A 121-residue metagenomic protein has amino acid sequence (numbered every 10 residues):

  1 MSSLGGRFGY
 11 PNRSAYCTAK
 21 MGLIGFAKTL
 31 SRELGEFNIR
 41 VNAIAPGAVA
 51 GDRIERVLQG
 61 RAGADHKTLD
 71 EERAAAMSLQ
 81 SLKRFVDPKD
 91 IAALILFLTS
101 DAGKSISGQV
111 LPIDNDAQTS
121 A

Functional and structural regions predicted by a protein language model:
S3: Residue(s) in the substrate-gating loop at a strand-loop-helix junction that position the organic substrate next
F8, R84, I95-L96, S107-A121: Short C-terminal tail/terminal secondary-structure segment of NAD(P)H-dependent dehydrogenase/reductase domains
G9-R13, T18, G35: Active-site "substrate specificity/gating" loop of NAD(P)-dependent dehydrogenases, especially the short-chain
A19, A27: Active-site helix of classical SDR
I24, P46-R56, G60-R61: Short, flexible catalytic-loop segment of classical short-chain dehydrogenase/reductase
R32-E36, K104: Alpha-helical segment proximal to the catalytic Tyr-Lys
R40-A50, T99, P112-D114: Conserved SDR Rossmann-fold cofactor-binding beta-strand/turn motif
K67-T68, Q80-I91: A conserved structural motif in NAD(P)-dependent oxidoreductases
